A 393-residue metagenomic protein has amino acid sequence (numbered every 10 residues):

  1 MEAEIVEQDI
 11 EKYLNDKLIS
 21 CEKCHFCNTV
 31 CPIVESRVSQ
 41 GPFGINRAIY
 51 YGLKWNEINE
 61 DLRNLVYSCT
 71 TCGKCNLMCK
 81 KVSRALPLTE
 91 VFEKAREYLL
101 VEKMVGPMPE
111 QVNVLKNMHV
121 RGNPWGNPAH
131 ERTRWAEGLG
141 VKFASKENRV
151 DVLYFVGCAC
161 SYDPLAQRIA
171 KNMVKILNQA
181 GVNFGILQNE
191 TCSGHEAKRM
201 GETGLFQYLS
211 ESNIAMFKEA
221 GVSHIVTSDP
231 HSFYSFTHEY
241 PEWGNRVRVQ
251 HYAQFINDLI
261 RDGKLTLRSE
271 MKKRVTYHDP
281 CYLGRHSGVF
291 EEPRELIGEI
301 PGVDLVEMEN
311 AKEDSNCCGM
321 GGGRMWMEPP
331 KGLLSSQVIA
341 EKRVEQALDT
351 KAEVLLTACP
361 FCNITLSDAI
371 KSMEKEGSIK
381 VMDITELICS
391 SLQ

Functional and structural regions predicted by a protein language model:
M1-Y13, S39-E60, E291-I300, W326-P329 (+1 more regions): Short, charged low-complexity linear segments at domain edges
D9-L18, S39, N46-T191, H195-S228 (+2 more regions): Iron-sulfur-cluster electron-transfer modules
C21-C27, C31, C69-C75, C79-K80 (+5 more regions): Short cysteine clusters
F26-P32, S36, L77-P87, H286 (+1 more regions): Short functional micro-motifs and their immediate structural scaffolds
N28, L99-K103, L392: A generic secondary-structure signal for well-formed alpha-helical elements
C160-R248, G284-G298, V306-Q393: Cofactor-cradling patches in redox/metallo enzymes
Q250-F255, R261, L265-S287, E299-G302: Catalytic cores of enzyme domains
